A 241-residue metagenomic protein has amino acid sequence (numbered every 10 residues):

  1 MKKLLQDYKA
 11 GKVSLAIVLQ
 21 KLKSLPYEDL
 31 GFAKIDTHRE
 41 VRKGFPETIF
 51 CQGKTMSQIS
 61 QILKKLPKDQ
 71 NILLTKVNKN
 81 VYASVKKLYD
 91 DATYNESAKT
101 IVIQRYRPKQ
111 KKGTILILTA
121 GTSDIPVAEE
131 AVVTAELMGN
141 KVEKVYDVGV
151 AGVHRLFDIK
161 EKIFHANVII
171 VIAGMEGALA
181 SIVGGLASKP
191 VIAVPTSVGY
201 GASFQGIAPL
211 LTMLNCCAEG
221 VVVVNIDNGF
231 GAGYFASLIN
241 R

Functional and structural regions predicted by a protein language model:
M1-N78, L88: Long amphipathic alpha-helical segments
I59, D124-E129, V153, A173-I182 (+2 more regions): Short glycine/serine/threonine-rich phosphate/pyrophosphate-binding segments that cradle anionic phosphate groups
L66-K68, L74-Q104, Q110: Glycine/small-residue-rich loop that forms an oxyanion/phosphate-binding "nest" at active or ligand-binding sites
T100-V102, K141-K162, I207-A208, V224-N225: Glycine-rich oxoanion-binding loops at beta->alpha junctions
K111-G152: Glycine-rich phosphate/diphosphate-binding loop of Rossmann-like nucleotide-binding domains
T119, S123, K160, F164 (+3 more regions): C-terminal binding/interaction regions
D158-P195: Glycine-rich phosphate-binding loop
